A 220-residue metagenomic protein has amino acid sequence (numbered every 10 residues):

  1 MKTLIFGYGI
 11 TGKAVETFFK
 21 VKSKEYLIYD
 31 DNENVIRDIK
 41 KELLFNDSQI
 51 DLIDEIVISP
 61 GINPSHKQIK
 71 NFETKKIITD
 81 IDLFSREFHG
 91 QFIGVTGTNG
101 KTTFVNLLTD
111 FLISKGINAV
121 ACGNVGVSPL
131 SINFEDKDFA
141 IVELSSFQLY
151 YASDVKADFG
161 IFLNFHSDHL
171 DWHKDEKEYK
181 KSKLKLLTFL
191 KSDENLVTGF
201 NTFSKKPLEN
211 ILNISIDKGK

Functional and structural regions predicted by a protein language model:
M1-T79, L83: N-terminal leader/targeting and accessory segments in enzymes
G12, V35, S128, K205 (+1 more regions): Flexible, glycine-rich phosphate/dinucleotide-binding loops and adjacent beta-alpha linkers at cofactor/substrate
T17, Q49-I53, P60-L212: Phosphate-binding loop of NTP-binding sites
I214-K220: Short, intrinsically disordered, charge-balanced linker/junction segments flanking boundaries in proteins
